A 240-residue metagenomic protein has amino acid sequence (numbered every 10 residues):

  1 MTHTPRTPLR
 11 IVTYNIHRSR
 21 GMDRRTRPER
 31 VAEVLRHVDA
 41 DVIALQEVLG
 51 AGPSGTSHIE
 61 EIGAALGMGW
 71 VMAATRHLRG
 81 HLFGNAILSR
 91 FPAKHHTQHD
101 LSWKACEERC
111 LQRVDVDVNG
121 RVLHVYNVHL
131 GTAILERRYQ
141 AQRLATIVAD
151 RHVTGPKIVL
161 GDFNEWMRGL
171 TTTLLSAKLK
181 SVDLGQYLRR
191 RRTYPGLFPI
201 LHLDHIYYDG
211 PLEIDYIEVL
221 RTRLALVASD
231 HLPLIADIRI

Functional and structural regions predicted by a protein language model:
M1-V42, A64-A65, G69-I240: Active-site regions of metal-assisted phosphoester/phosphodiester hydrolases, unifying DNase/endonuclease modules
S19, Q46-G52: Active-site neighborhood of divalent metal-dependent phosphoester/pyrophosphate hydrolases
A51-S54, R79-H81: Short active-site-adjacent helix-start/loop capping segments
S57-E60: Short Gly/Thr/Asp-enriched flexible loops that form oxyanion-binding sites at enzyme active sites
